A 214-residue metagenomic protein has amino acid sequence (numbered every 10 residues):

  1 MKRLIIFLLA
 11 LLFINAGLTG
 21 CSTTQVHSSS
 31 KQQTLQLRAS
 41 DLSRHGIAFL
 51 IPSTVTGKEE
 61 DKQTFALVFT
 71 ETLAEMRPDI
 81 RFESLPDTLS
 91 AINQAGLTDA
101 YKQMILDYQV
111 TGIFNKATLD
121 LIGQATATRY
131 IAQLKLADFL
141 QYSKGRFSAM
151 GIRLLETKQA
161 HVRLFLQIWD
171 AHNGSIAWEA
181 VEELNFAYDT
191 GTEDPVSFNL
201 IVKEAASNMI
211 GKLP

Functional and structural regions predicted by a protein language model:
M1-L8: Bacterial N-terminal signal peptides that target proteins for export
L8, T56-E60, Q109, T192 (+2 more regions): Charge-dense, low-complexity intrinsically disordered segments
L8-G17: Bacterial N-terminal signal peptides
C21-H45, A125-T126, K135-G145, L154-P214: C-terminal/domain-edge helix-coil "capping" segments
Q32-L35, G112-L119, F147-R153: N-terminal post-signal-peptidase region of extra-cytosolic proteins
G46, L50-K135, A171, E179 (+1 more regions): N-terminal segment of the mature soluble domain
S53, A137-F139, M150: Short beta-strand and adjacent turn/loop elements
A95, G145-R146: Short aromatic-enriched loop/helix-cap "lid" or pocket-rim segments at secondary-structure transitions that line
